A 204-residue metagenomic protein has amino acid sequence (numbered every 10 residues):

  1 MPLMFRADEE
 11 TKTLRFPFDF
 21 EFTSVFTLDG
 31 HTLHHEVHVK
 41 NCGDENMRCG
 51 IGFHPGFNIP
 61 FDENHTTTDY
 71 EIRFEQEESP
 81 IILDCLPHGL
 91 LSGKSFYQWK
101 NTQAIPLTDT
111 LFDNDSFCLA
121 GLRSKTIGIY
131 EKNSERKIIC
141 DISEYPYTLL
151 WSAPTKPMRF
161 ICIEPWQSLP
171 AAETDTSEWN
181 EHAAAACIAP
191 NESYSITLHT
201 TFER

Functional and structural regions predicted by a protein language model:
M1-G30: Extended, loop-rich substrate-binding clefts of extracytoplasmic carbohydrate-active enzymes
P17-E21, L28-H34, D44-N46, H65 (+2 more regions): Coil-to-beta-strand transition motifs
V37, C187-E203: Short Pro-Gly-centered flexible turn/kink motifs
V37-G43, S152: Asparagine-centered strand-capping/turn motif at beta-strand->loop junctions
G43-D44, R204: Short, acidic/polar linear motifs in exposed loop/turn regions
N46-M47, G56-S143: Active-site/ligand-binding surface loops and adjacent short beta/alpha elements that line catalytic pockets across
E131-A171: Glycine-rich active-site loops that engage anionic ligands at enzyme catalytic sites
E173-N180: Short, structured beta-strand/loop micro-motifs enriched in basic residues and often containing a Trp
